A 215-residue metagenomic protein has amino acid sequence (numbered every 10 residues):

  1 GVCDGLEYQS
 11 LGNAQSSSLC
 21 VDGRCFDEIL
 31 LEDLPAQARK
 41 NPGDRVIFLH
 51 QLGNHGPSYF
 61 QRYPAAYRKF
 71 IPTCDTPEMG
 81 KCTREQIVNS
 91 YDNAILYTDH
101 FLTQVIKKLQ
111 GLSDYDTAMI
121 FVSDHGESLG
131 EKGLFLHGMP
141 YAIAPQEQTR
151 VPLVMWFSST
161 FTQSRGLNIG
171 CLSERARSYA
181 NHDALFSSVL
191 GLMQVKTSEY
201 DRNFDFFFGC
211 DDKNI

Functional and structural regions predicted by a protein language model:
G1-D75, R150, N181-H182, S187-D212: Active-site-proximal alpha/beta segments of enzymes that process anionic O-linked groups
G1-E7, S58-P64, G130-F135, Y141 (+1 more regions): Short aromatic-enriched loop/helix-cap "lid" or pocket-rim segments at secondary-structure transitions that line
G1-Q9, P77-E85, A94, F101 (+2 more regions): Localized chelating/binding microdomains that coordinate divalent metal ions or stabilize phosphate-bearing
C25, E85-T98, A142-V151, T162-V189 (+1 more regions): A short beta-strand-to-alpha-helix junction
V46-G53, D92-I95, A118-S123, V154-M155 (+1 more regions): Short beta-strand segments
P64-N89, L167-C171: A solvent-exposed, charged loop/short amphipathic helix patch at secondary-structure junctions
A94-G138, F186-V189: Metal-dependent active-site segment of extracytoplasmic phospho-/sulfohydrolases and closely related
Y115-R165, Y200-R202, D211: Histidine-centered active-site microenvironments of extracellular/periplasmic hydrolases and transferases
